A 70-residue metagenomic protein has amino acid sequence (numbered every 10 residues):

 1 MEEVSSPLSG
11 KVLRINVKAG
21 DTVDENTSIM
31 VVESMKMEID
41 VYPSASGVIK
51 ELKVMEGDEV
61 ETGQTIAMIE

Functional and structural regions predicted by a protein language model:
M1-E2, I15, I69-E70: Generic structural signal for short, solvent-exposed loop/turn connectors between secondary structure elements
M1-K11, S28-S44: Short beta-strand-turn/beta-hairpin segments enriched in glycine/proline and small hydrophobics that form edge-strand
L8, R14-K18, E51-V54: Short histidine-centered loop motifs in beta-beta connectors
V17-G20, Y42: A periodicity- and composition-biased signal for non-globular, repetitive helical segments
D21, D58: Acidic, glycine-rich catalytic/binding loops that coordinate metals and/or anionic ligands
D24-I39, E61-E70: Short hydrophobic beta/alpha edge segments that flank linear recognition/processing sites
V31, M55-E56: Hydrophobic alpha-helical segments, principally membrane-spanning helices and signal/leader peptides
